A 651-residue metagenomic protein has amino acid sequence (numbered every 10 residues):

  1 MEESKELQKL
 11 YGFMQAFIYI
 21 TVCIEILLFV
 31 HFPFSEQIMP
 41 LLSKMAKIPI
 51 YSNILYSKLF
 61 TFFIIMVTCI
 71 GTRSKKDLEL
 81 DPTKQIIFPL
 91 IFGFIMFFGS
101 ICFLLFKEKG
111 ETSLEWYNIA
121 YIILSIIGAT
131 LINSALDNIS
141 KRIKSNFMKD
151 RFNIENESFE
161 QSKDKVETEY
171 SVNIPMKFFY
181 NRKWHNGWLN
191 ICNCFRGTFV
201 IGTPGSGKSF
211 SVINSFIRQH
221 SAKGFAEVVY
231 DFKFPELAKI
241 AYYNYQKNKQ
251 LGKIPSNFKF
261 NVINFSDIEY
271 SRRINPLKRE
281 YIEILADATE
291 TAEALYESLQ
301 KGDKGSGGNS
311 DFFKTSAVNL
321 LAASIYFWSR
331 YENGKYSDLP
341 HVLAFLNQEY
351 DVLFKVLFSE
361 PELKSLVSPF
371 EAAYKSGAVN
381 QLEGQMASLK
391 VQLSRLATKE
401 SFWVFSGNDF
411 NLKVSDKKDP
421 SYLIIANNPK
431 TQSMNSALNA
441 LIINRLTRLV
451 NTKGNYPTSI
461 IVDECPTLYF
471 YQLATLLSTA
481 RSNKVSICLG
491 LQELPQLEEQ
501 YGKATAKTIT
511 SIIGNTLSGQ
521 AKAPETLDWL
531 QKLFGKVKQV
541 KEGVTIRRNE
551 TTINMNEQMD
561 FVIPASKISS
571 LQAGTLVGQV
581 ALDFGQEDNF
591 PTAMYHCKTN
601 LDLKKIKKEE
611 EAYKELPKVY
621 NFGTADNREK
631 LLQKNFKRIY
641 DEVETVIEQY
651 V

Functional and structural regions predicted by a protein language model:
M1-S206, F210, S215, R547 (+2 more regions): Basic- and hydrophobic-enriched, low-structure N-terminal and domain-boundary segments that flank ATP-binding catalytic
E25, K144-N146, L189-S486, Y501 (+3 more regions): P-loop NTPase motor domains
F34-S35, F63-I70, K417, T508-I509 (+1 more regions): Short alpha-helix boundary/capping motifs
I50, E157-E167, A437, E464-T467 (+2 more regions): A short glycine-/small-residue-rich loop at the edge of a beta-strand within enzyme catalytic domains
I95-M96, I425, I460, I513: Short, flexible active-site loops
F178-W184, Q300-F312, V540-Q558, G585-P591: Low-complexity, polar-biased intrinsically disordered regions enriched in Pro/Ser/Thr/Gly
L477-T479, N483-S486, G490-A581: Conserved ATP-driven motor cores of ASCE-family P-loop NTPases powering translocation/secretion/packaging/pilus
P591-A593, T599: N-terminal charged/capping segments associated with class I S-adenosyl-L-methionine
